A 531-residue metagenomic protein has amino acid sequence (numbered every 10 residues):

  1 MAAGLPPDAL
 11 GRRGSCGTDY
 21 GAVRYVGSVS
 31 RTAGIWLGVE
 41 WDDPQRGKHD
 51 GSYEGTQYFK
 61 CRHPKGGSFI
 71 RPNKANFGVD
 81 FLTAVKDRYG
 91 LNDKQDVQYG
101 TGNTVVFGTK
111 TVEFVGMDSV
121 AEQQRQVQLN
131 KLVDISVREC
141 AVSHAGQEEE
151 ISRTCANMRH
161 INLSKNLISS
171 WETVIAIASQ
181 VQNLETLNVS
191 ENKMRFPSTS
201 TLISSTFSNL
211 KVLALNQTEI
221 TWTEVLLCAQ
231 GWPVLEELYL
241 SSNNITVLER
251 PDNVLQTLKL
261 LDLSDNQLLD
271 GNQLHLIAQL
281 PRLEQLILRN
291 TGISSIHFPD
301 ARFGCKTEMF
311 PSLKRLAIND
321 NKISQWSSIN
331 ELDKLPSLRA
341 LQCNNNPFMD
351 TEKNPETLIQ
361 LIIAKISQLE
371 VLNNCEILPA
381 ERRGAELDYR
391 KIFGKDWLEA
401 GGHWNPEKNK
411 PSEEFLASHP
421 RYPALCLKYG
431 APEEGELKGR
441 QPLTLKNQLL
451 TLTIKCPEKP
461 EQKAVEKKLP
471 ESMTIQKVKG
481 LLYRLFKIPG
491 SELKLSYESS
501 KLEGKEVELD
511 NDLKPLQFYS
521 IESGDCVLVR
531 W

Functional and structural regions predicted by a protein language model:
M1-P7, N511-P515: Short alpha-helix capping/helix-loop boundary micro-motifs
A3-Y20: Short coil-to-beta transition motif at edge beta-strands of beta-rich domains
A9, I35, Q57-I70, A75-F77: Histone-fold and other basic nucleic-acid-binding segments
G11-C16, V39, L452-C456: A short beta-strand micro-motif
D19-V29: Short beta-strand-centered aromatic/proline hotspots
G27-R62: Basic/aromatic-rich interaction segments and small domains that mediate binding to polyanionic partners
H63, P72-L269, Q273-W531: Long, contiguous C-terminal flanking segments immediately downstream of a protein's structured core
